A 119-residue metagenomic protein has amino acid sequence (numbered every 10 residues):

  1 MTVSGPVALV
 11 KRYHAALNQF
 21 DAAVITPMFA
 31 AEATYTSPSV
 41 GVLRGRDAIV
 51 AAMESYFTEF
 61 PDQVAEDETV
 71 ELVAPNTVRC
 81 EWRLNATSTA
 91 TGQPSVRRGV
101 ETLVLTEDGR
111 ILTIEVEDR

Functional and structural regions predicted by a protein language model:
M1-A31: Short, low-complexity N-terminal intrinsically disordered segments enriched in polar/charged residues
T2-A8, T36, V50-R119: A beta-strand edge to alpha-helix "cap/lid" segment located at domain peripheries
S39-V42: Short histidine/acidic/glycine/proline-rich micro-motifs that form metal- and phosphate-coordinating active-site loops
R44-G45, G99: Glycine-centered flexibility motif
